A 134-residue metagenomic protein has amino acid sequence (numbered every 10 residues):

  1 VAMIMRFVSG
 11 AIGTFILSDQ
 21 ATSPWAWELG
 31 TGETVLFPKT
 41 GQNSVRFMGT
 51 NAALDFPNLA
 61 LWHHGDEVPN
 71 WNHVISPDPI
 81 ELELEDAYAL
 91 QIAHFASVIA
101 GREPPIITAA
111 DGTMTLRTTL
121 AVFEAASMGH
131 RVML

Functional and structural regions predicted by a protein language model:
V1-A60, A89-R102: Contiguous beta-strand/loop segments that form the cofactor/metal-binding neighborhood of enzyme cores
V8, F56-P57, H94-L134: C-terminal helix-rich "cap/oligomerization" subdomain common to oxidoreductases
P24-L29, G65-W71: A short, polar/proline- and glycine-enriched secondary-structure boundary/capping micro-motif
E33-L36, S76-P77, A126-L134: Juxtamembrane/interface motifs at transmembrane-helix termini
V45, D86, L90, A110-M114: A generic "alpha-helical surface" signal
N72-E83: C-terminal "lid/loop" region of Rossmann-like NAD(P)-dependent oxidoreductases
